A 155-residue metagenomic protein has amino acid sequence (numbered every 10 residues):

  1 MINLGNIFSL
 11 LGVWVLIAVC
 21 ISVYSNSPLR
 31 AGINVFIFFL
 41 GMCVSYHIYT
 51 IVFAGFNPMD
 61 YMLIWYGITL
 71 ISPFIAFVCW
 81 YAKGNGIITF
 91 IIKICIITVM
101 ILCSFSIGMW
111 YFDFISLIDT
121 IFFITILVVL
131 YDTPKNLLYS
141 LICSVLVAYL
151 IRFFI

Functional and structural regions predicted by a protein language model:
M1-H47: N-terminal topogenic module of multi-pass integral membrane proteins
V13-S22, I68-W80, I121-I126: Hydrophobic cores of alpha-helical transmembrane segments in multi-pass inner/ER membrane proteins, independent
V23-N34, W80-F90, V128-S140: Membrane-helix interface "capping/anchor" motifs
L29-F38, L63, G67, F90-I94 (+2 more regions): Alpha-helical transmembrane segments of integral membrane proteins
V44, I48-D113: Membrane-proximal helix-loop-helix units in multi-pass membrane proteins
Y46, T50, I126-L127, I151: Structural signal for membrane-spanning alpha-helices in multi-pass inner-membrane proteins, emphasizing helix cores
S104-L117, F123-L138: Membrane-helix boundary connector in multi-pass membrane proteins
L138-I155: Final/C-terminal transmembrane alpha-helix of multipass membrane proteins
